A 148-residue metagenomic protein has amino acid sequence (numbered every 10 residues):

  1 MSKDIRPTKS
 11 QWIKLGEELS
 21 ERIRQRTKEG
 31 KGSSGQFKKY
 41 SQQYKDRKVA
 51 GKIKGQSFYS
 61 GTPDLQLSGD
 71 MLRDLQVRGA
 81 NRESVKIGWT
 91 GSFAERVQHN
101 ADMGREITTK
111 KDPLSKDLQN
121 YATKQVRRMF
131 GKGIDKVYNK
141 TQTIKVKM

Functional and structural regions predicted by a protein language model:
M1-M148: Short, Lys/Arg-rich flexible segments
